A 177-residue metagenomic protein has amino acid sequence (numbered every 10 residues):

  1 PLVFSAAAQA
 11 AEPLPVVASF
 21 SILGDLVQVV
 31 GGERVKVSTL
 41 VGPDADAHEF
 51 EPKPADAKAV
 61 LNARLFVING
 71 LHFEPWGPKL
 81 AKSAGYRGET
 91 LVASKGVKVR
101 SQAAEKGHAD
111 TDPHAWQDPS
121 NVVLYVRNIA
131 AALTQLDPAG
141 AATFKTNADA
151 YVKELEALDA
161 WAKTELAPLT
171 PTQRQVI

Functional and structural regions predicted by a protein language model:
P1-V3: Bacterial Sec-dependent N-terminal signal peptides
S5-A7: N-terminal signal peptide c-region/cleavage motif recognized by signal peptidases
A10-I177: Extracytoplasmic metal-acquisition and chelation regions
